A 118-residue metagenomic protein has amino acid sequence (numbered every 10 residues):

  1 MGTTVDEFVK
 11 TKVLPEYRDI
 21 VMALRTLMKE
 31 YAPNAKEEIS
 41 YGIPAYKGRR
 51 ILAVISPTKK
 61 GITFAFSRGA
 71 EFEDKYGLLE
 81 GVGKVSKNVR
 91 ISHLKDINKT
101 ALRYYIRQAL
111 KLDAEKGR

Functional and structural regions predicted by a protein language model:
M1-R118: Charge-dense, helix-prone N-terminal extensions
